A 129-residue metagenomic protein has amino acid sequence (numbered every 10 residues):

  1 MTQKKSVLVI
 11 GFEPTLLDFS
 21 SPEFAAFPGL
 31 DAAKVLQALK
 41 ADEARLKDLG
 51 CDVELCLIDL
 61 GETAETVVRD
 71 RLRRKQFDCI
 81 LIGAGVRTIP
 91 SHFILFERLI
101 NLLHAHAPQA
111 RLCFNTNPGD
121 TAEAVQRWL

Functional and structural regions predicted by a protein language model:
M1-A25: N-terminal, charge-rich interaction modules
F19-S21, T66-V67, F93, V125: Short, well-ordered secondary-structure micro-motifs
A25-A44: Short catalytic helix/loop segments, enriched in acidic residues and glycine and frequently bearing histidine
A38-L39, L95-L129: Ser/Thr/Gly-rich flexible loops in soluble cytosolic domains mediating phosphotransfer, phosphorylation
A44-V53: A generic structural motif
E54-T63, N115-N117: Short beta->alpha junction loops
E65-N101: Mid-chain, well-packed structural core segment of small domains
